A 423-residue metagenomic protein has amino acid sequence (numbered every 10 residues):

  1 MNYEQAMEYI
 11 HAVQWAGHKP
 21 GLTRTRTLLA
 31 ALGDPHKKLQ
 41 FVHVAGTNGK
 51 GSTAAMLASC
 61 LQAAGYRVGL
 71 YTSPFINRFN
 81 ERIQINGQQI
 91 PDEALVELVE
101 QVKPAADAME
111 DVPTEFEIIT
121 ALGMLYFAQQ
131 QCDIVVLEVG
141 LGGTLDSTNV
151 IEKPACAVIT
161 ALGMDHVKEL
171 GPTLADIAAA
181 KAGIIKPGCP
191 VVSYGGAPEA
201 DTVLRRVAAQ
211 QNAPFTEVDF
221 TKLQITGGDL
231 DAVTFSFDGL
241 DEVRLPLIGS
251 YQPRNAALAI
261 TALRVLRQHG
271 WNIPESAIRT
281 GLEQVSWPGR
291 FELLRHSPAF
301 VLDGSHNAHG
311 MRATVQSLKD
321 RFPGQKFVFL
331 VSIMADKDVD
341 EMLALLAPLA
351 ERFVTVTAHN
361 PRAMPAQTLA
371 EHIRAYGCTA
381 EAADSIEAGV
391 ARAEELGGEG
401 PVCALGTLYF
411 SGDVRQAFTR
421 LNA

Functional and structural regions predicted by a protein language model:
M1-A16: Charged, amphipathic alpha-helical linker segments immediately N-terminal to NTP-binding catalytic cores
H18, L22, R26-K37, A63-E152 (+2 more regions): ATP-dependent carboxylate-amine ligase catalytic core
K37-K38, I134-L137, L145-V158, L162-H166 (+3 more regions): Nucleotide phosphate-binding/pyrophosphate-handling subdomain across enzymes that bind or process nucleotide phosphates
V44, S52-G69: A conserved segment at the C-terminal end of the G1
E110-D111, I118, Q131-I134, E138 (+3 more regions): Acidic, Mg2+-coordinating active-site environments of NTP-dependent enzymes
Y194-G195, V207-D229, P246-S250, I278-Q284 (+5 more regions): Beta-strand->loop->alpha-helix junctions that form or flank phosphate-binding loops in nucleotide-handling enzymes
A197-T216, L230-T234, A299-L302, A308 (+1 more regions): C-terminal helical cap/extension that packs against the catalytic core of soluble nucleotide-cofactor enzymes
